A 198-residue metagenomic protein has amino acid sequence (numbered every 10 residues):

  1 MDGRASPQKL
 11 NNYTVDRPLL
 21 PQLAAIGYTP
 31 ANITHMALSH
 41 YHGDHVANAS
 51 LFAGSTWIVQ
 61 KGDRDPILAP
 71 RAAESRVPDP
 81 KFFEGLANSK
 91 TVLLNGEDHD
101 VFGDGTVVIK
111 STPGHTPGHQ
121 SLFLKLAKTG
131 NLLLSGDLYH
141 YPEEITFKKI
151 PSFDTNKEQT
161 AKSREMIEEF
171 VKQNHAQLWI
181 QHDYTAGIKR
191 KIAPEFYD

Functional and structural regions predicted by a protein language model:
M1, P66-L68, Y141-I145: Short acidic/His/Gly/Ser-rich catalytic and metal-binding motifs that mark active-site loops of diverse hydrolases
M1-P21, S121-Y139: Conserved beta-strand hairpin/beta-sheet module of binuclear metal-dependent hydrolase folds, prominently
G3-V59: Active-site metal-binding motif and surrounding structural segment of the metallo-beta-lactamase
N11-N32, K61-S111, Q159-H175: Metallo-beta-lactamase
L38, V46-A49, P113-G114, G118 (+1 more regions): Short, electropositive alpha-helical surface patch
T56-K61, L134-G136: Short hydrophobic/aromatic-enriched beta-strand-loop microsegments
I58-V59, L68-A72, I145, K149 (+1 more regions): C-terminal/domain-terminus segments
K81-G85, E97-F102, T106-P113, P117-W179 (+1 more regions): Metallo-beta-lactamase
